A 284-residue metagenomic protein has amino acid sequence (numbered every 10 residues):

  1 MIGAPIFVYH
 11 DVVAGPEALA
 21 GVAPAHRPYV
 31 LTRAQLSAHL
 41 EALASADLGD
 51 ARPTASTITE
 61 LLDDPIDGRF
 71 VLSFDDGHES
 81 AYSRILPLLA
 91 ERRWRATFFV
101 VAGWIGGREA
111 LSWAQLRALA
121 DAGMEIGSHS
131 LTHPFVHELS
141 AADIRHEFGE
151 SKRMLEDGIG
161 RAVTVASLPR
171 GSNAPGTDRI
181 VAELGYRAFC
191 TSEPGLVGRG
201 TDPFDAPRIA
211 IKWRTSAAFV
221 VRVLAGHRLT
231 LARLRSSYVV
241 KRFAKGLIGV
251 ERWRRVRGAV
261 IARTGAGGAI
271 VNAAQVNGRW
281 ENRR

Functional and structural regions predicted by a protein language model:
M1-G3, P16-A20, P207-R284: Membrane-proximal basic amphipathic "stem/tether" segments
A4-A14, L19, D67-F70, H78 (+3 more regions): Metal-dependent polysaccharide deacetylase catalytic core of the NodB/CE4 family, i.e., the active-site-bearing domain
A14-L31: Acidic/histidine-rich helix-loop elements that form or flank divalent-metal/phosphate-binding sites at the catalytic
H26-I66, E156-G158, A182-P203, R242-R284: C-terminal domain-boundary segment and adjacent tail
R52-T57, F98, S128, V165 (+2 more regions): A generic structural-conservation signal
D63, F135-V136, V197-R199, K212-S216: A short acidic, often aromatic-flanked loop/helix-cap motif at beta-alpha or helix-coil junctions that lines enzyme
V101-I105, E193-V197, I211-K212: Short, acidic/turn-prone active-site loops that include or flank metal/cofactor- and phosphate-binding residues
